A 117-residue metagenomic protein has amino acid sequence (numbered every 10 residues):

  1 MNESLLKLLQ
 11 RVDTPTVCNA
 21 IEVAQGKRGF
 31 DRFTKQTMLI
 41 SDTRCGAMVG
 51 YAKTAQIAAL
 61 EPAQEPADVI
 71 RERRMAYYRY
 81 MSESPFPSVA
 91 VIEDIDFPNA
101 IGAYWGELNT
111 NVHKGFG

Functional and structural regions predicted by a protein language model:
N2-A76: N-terminal low-complexity or amphipathic/hydrophobic leaders
P15, E107-L108: Residue-level marker for well-ordered alpha-helical positions
R79-Y104, T110-G117: Extracellular/luminal Protease-associated
